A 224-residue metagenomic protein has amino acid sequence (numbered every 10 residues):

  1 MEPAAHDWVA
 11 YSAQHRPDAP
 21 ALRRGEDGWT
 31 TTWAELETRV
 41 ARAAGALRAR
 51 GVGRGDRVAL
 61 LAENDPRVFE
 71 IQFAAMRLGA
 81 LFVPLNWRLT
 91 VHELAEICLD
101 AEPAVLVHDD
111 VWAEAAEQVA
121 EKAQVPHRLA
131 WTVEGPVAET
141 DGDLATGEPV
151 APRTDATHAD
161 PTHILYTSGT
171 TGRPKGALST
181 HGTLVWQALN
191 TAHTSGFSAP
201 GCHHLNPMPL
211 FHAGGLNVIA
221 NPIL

Functional and structural regions predicted by a protein language model:
M1-L22: A short N-terminal helical cap/helix-turn-helix that marks the beginning of AMP-binding/adenylate-forming
E2-P3, P17-D18, G147-Y166, R173 (+1 more regions): Conserved pre-ATP/AMP-binding loop-to-beta segment of ANL
A21-D65, F69-F73, T90-A95: Conserved AMP-binding/adenylate-forming core of the ANL superfamily
T30-A34, T162-L189: Conserved AMP-binding A3 loop
A49-R50, R77-L144, A151-T154: Structural core segment of the AMP-binding/adenylate-forming
R57, E63-V83, W87-V91, L99-V105 (+2 more regions): A short helix-loop-beta submotif of the ANL/AMP-binding
V58, A75, L106, P161 (+3 more regions): Conserved S/T- and glycine-rich ATP-binding loop of Class I adenylate-forming
V185-H203, F211-L224: Conserved AMP-binding/adenylation subdomain of ANL enzymes
